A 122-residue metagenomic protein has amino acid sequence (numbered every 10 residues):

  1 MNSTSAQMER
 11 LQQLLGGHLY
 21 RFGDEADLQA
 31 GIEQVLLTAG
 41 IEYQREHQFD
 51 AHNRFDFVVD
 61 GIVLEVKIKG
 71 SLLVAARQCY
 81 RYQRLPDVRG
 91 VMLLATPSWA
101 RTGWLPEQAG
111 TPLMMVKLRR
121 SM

Functional and structural regions predicted by a protein language model:
M1-Q48: Acidic-basic catalytic patches of nuclease active cores, encompassing PD-(D/E)XK and other metal-cofactor nuclease
G23, R119-M122: Class I S-adenosyl-L-methionine-dependent methyltransferase catalytic core
L37-I41, V59-I62, L85-R89, T111: Short glycine/proline-enriched coil/turn segments at helix->beta-strand junctions
Q48-D60: Catalytic centers of nucleases
D50-A51, A75-Q78: Amphipathic coiled-coil/heptad-repeat helices and related helical stalk/stem segments that mediate oligomerization
F57-G70, Y82: Conserved catalytic cores of phosphodiester-cleaving nucleases, focusing on short active-site segments
I68-A75, R84-R120: Nucleic-acid nuclease catalytic cores
